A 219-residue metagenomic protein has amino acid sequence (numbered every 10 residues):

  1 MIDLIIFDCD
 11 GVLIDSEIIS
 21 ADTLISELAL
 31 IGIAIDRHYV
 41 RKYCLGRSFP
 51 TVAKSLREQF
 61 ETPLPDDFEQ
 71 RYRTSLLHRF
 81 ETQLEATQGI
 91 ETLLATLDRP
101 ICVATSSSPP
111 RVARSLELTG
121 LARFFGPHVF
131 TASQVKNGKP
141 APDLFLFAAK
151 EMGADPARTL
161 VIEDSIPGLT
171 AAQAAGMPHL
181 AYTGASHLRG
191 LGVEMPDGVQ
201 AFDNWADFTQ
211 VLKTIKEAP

Functional and structural regions predicted by a protein language model:
M1-D3, A95, S108-P219: Asp-based, Mg2+/Mn2+-dependent phosphohydrolase catalytic module
M1-K42, Q59, A174: Active-site neighborhood of HAD-like aspartate-dependent phosphohydrolases
I19, C44, S48, Y72 (+5 more regions): Short beta->alpha linker loops
A21, I25, F49-K54, E69 (+2 more regions): An amphipathic alpha-helix signature
E27-L28, S48-P63, S115, A149: Helix-loop "lid/cap" segments that line or gate small-molecule binding pockets
K54-T92: Metal-dependent phosphoesterase signature
H78-V103, P109-A113: Short, acidic loop-to-helix structural element flanking the phosphoryl-transfer center in phosphate-processing enzymes
